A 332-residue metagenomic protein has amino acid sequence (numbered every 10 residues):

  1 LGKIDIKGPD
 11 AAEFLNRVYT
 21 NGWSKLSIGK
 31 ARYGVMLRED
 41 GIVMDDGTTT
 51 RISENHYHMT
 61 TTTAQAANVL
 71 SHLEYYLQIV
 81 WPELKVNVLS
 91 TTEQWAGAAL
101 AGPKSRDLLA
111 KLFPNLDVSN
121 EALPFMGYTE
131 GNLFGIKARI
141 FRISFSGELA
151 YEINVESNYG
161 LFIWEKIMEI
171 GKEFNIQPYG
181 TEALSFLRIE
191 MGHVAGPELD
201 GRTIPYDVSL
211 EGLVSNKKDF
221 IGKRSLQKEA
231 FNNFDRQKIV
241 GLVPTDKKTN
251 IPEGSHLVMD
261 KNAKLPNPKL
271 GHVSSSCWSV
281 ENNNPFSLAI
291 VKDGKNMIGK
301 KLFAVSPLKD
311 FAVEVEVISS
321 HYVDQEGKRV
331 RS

Functional and structural regions predicted by a protein language model:
L1, G29-D40, N87-A96: Short, glycine/charge-rich beta-strand/loop segments that flank catalytic centers and engage negatively charged groups
L1-D10, T50-Y57: N-terminal glycine-rich flavin-associated loop
K3, K25-I28, T181: Short, surface-exposed helix-loop/turn micro-motifs enriched in polar/charged residues
P9-V43, K104-I136: Internal amphipathic helical hairpin motif
R17, N21-Y76: Well-ordered mid-protein domain cores that form the structural environment of catalytic cofactors
I52-S332: Conserved, structured C-terminal
